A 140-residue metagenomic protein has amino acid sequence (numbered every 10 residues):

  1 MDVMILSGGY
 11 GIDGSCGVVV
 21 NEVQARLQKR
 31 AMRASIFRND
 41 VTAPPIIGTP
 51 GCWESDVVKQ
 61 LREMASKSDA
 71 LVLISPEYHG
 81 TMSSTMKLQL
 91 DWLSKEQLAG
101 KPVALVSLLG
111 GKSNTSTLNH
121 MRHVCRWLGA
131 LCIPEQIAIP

Functional and structural regions predicted by a protein language model:
M1-K95: N-terminal beta1-alpha1-beta2 submodule of the flavodoxin-like/Rossmannoid cofactor-binding fold
A31, Q97, G129-C132: Secondary-structure boundary/capping signal
W92-E96, V124-W127: A short linear boundary/processing microfeature
V103-P140: Short, glycine-/small-residue-rich phosphate/pyrophosphate-handling segment
